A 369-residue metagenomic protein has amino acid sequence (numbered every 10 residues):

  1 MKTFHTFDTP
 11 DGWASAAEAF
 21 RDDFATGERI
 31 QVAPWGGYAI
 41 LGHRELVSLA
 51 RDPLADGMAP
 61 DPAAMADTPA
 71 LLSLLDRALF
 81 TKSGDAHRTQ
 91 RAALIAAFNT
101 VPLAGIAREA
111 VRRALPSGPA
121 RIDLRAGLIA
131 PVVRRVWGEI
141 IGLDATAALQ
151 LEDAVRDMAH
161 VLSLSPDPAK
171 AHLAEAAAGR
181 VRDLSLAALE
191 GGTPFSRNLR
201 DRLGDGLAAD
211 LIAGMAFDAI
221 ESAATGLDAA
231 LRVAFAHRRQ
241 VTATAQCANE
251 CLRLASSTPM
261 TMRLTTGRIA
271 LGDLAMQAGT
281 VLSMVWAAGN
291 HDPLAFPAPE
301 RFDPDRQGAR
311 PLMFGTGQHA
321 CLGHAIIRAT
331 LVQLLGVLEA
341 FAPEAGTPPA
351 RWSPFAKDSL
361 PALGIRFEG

Functional and structural regions predicted by a protein language model:
M1-A126, R134-L149, R156, V161-S165 (+2 more regions): Active-site substrate-recognition loop segments, prototypically the cytochrome P450 B′-helix/B-C loop
W13-A14, R202, T242-L274: Conserved cytochrome P450 K-helix E-x-x-R motif and the immediately C-terminal K′/meander segment
A114, D153-G206: Cytochrome P450 catalytic core segment centered on helix I
D210-A216, I220-T242, L322-A342: Cytochrome P450 catalytic-core helices
C251, M276, F302, G317 (+1 more regions): Hydrophobic, well-ordered secondary-structure elements that form the walls of internal hydrophobic environments
G272-D273, A278-D292: A translation/RNA-centric and nucleic-acid-associated enzymatic feature enriched in Class II aminoacyl-tRNA synthetases
A287-A309: Conserved cytochrome P450 K-helix/beta-meander segment immediately N-terminal to the heme-binding cysteine loop
R328, V332-G369: Cytochrome P450 proximal C-terminal region
